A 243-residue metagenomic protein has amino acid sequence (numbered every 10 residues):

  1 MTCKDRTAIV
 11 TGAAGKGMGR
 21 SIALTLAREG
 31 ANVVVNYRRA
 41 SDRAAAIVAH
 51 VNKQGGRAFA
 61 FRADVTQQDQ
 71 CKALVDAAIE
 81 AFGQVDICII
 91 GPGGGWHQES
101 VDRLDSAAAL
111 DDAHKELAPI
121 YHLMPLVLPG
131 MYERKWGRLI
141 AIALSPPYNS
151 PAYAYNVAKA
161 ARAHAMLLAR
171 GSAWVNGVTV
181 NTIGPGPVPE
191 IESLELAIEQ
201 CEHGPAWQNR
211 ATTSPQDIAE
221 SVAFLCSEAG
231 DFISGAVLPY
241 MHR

Functional and structural regions predicted by a protein language model:
C3-V34: Canonical Rossmann dinucleotide-binding motif of NAD(H)/NADP(H)-dependent dehydrogenases/reductases, specifically
T11, V85-G93, E116, A141 (+1 more regions): Rossmann-fold scaffold of SDR-type NAD(P)-dependent oxidoreductases
G12, K16-G17, G93-G95, D112 (+3 more regions): Catalytic loop of short-chain dehydrogenase/reductase
E29-A46: Conserved glycine-rich Rossmann-like NAD(P)H-binding loop of the short-chain dehydrogenase/reductase
S41-D42, R62-L74, S106, Q216: The beta1-alpha1 cofactor-binding region of Rossmann-like NAD(H)/NADP(H)-dependent oxidoreductases
K72, G93-L110, P151-A154, E192-I198: Conserved mid-core segment of classical short-chain dehydrogenase/reductases
A118, V175-V178, T182-G184, C201-R243: C-terminal helical subdomain
M124-P125, L167: A short, exposed helix-loop element centered on a Lys and neighboring polar residues
